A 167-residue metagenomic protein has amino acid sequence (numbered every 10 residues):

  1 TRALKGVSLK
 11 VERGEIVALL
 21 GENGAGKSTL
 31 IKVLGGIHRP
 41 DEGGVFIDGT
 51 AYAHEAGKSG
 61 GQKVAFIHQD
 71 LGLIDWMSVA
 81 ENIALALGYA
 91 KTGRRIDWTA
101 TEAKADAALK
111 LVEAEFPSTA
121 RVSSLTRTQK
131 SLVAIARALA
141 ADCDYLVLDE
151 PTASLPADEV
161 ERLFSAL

Functional and structural regions predicted by a protein language model:
T1-L167: Glycine-rich phosphate-binding loops of nucleotide-dependent enzymes
